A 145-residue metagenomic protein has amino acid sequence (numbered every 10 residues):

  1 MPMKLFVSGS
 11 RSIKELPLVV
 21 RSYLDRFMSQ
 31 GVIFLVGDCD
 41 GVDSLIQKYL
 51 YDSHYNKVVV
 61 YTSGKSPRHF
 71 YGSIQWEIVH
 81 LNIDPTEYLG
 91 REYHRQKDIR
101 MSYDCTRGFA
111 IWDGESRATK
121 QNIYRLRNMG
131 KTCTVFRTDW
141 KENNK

Functional and structural regions predicted by a protein language model:
P2, K14-N144: Acidic/glycine-enriched connector segments
K4-R11: Positively charged, low-complexity intrinsically disordered leader regions
